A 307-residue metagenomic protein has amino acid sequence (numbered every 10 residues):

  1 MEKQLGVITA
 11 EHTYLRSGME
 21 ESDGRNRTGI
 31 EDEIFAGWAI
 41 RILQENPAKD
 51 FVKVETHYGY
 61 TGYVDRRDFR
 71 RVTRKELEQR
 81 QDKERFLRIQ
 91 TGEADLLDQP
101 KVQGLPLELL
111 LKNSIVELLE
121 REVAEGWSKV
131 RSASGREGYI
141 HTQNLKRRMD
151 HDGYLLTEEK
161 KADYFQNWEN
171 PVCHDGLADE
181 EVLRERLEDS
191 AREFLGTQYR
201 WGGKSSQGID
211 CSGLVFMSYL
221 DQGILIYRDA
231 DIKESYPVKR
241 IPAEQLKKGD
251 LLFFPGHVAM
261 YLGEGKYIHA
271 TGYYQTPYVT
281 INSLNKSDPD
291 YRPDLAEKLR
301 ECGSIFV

Functional and structural regions predicted by a protein language model:
M1-Y14, E20-T28, D32-R41, P47-A48 (+4 more regions): Boundary regions of SH3-family modules and the immediately adjacent low-complexity/disordered segments in eukaryotic
S22-G29, D95-P106, E234-A243: Short alpha-helix capping/helix-loop boundary micro-motifs
G37, L107, L111-V116, K248-G249: Loop/turn positions that initiate beta-strands
Q44, E120, P255-G256, T271: Conserved "cap/hinge" positions at secondary-structure junctions
R71, D229-I241, L262-V307: Aromatic- and glycine-rich peptidoglycan recognition patches
E188, G196, M217: Histidine/lysine/aspartate-rich catalytic loop segments that bind and position anionic ligands
Y199-L246: Catalytic cysteine-centered active-site loop
L251, G256-K266: Catalytic nucleophile-His microenvironment captured as a short glycine-rich beta-strand/loop that brackets
